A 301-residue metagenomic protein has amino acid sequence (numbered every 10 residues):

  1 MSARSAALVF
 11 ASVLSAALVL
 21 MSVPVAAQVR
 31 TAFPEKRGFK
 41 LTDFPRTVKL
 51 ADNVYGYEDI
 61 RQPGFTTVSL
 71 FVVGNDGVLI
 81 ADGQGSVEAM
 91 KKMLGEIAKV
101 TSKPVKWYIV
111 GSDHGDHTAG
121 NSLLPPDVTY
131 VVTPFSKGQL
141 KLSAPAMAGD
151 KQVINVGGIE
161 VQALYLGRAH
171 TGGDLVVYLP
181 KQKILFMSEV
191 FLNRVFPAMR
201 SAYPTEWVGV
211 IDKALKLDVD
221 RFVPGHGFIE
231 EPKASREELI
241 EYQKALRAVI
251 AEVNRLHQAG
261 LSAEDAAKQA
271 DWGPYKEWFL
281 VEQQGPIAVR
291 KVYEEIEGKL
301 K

Functional and structural regions predicted by a protein language model:
V9-S22: Bacterial N-terminal signal peptides
V25-A27: Boundary at the C-terminal end of the N-terminal hydrophobic targeting segment
T31, K49, T133-G167, T171-G173 (+3 more regions): Metallo-beta-lactamase
T47-E96, L175-L179, I184-M187: Conserved beta-strand hairpin/beta-sheet module of binuclear metal-dependent hydrolase folds, prominently
A81-G83, K106-H114, V131-F135, L185-S188 (+1 more regions): Active-site neighborhood of phospho(di)ester-bond hydrolases with catalytic His/Asp-centered motifs
E88, G95-V156: Active-site HxH/HxHxD metal-binding segment of metal-dependent hydrolases
V208-L261, D265: Divalent-metal (often Zn2+) His-rich catalytic cores of metallo-beta-lactamase-fold enzymes
Q258-K301: C-terminal regulatory/interaction regions
